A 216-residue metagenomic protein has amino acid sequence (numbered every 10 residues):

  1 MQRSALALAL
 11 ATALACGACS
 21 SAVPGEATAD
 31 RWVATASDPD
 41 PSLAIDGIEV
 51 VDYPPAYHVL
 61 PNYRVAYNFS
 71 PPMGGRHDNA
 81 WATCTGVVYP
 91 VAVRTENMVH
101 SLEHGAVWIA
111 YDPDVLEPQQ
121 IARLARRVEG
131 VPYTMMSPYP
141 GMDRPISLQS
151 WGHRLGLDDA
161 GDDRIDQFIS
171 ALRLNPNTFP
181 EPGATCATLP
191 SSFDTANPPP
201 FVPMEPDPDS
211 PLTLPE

Functional and structural regions predicted by a protein language model:
M1-A7: Bacterial N-terminal signal peptides that target proteins for export
L10-A13, D78, P180: Processing junctions and N-termini across compartments
A15-A18: C-terminal motif of bacterial Sec signal peptides marking the signal peptidase cleavage site
S20-A22: Bacterial signal peptide processing site
D30-M98: Surface-exposed, low-hydrophobicity interaction/linker segments
S70-P72, D112-D114, G141, W151-R154: Solvent-exposed coil/turn segments that connect beta secondary-structure elements in extracytoplasmic/periplasmic
W81-A82, V87-M135: Mid-length scaffold segments of soluble, non-membrane domains
R123, E129-D209, L214-E216: Helix-rich interaction surfaces within compact, conserved domain-sized segments that mediate assembly or partner
